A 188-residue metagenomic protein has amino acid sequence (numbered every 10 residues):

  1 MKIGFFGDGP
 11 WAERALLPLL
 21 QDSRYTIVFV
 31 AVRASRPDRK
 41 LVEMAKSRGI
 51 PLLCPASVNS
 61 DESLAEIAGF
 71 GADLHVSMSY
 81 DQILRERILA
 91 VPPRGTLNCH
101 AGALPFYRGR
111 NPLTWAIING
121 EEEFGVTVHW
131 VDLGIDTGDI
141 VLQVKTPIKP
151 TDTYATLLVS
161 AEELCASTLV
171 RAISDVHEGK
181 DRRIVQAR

Functional and structural regions predicted by a protein language model:
M1-R188: One-carbon transfer enzymes
